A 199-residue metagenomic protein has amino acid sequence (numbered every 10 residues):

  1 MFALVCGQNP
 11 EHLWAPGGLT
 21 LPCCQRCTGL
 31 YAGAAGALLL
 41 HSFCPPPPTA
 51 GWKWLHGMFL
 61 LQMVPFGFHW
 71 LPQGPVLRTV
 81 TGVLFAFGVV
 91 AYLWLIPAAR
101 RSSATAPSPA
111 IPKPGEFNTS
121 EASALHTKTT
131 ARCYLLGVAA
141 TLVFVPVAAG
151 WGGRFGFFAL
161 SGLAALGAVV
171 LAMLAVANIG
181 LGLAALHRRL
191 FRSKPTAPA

Functional and structural regions predicted by a protein language model:
M1-L21, Q25-A199: Secretory/periplasmic and organellar redox-cofactor proteins
